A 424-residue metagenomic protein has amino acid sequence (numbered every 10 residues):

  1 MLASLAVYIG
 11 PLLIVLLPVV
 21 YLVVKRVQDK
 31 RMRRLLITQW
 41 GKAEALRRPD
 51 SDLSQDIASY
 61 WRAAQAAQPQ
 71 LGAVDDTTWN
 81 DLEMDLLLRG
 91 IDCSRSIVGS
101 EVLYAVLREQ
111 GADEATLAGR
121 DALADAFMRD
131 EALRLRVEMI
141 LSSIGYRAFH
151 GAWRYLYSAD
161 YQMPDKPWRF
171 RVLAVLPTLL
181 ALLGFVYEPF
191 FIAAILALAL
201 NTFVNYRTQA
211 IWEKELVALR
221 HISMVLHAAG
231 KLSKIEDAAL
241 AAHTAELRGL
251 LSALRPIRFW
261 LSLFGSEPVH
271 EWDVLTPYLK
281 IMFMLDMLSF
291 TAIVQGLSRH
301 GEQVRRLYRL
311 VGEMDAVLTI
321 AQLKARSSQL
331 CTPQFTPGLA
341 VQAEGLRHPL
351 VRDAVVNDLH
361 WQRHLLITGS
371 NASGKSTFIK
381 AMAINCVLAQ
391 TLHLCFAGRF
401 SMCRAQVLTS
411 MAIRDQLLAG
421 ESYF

Functional and structural regions predicted by a protein language model:
M1-S373, F378-Q406, I413: Alpha-helical coupling/stalk and coiled-coil linker elements that connect catalytic or binding modules and transmit
L408-Y423: Flexible beta-alpha connector loops of hexameric P-loop NTPases
